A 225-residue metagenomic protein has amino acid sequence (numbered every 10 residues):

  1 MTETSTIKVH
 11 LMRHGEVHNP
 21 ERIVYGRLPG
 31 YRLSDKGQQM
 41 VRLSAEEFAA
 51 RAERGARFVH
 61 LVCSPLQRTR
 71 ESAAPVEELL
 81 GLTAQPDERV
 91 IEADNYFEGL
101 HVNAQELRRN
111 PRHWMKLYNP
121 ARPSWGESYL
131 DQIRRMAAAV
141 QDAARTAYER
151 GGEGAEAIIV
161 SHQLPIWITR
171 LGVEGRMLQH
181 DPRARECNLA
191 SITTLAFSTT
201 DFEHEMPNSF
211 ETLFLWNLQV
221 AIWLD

Functional and structural regions predicted by a protein language model:
T2-K8, L82-Q85, E92-Q105, E149-A155 (+1 more regions): Acidic, low-complexity terminal tails and accessory targeting/binding regions of phosphate-metabolizing enzymes
S5-E16, E106-W114: Short coil-to-beta-strand
I7-T83, I133: Active-site-proximal alpha-helix that buttresses catalytic centers in soluble enzyme cores
V9, V59, G152-Q163: Generic beta-sheet signal
G15, Q163-L164: Active-site metal-binding loops of divalent metal-dependent hydrolases
E47, P75-L79, D142, T146 (+1 more regions): Active-site catalytic microenvironments for nucleophilic, acid-base chemistry
R51-R57, A143-A155: Glycine-rich phosphate-binding loop signature in dinucleotide/nucleotide-binding domains
E77-A138, L224: Phosphate-handling substructures
